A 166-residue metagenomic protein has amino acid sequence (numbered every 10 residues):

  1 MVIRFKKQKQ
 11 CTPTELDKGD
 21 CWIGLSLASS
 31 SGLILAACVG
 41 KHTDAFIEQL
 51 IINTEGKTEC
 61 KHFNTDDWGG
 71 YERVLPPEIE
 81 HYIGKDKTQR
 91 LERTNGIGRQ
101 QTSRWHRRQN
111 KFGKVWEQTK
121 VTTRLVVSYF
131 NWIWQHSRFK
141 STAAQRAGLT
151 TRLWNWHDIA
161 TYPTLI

Functional and structural regions predicted by a protein language model:
M1-I166: Residue-level recognition of single "structural anchor" positions that define or cap local secondary structure
